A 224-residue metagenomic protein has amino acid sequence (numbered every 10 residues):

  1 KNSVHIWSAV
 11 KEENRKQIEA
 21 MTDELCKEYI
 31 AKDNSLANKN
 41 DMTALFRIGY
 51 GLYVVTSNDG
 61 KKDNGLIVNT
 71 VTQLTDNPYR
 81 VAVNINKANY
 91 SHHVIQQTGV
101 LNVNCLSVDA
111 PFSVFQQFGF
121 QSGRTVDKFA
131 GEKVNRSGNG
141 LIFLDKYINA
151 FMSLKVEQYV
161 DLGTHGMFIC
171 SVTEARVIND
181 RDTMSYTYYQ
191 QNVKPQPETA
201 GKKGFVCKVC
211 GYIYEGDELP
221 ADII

Functional and structural regions predicted by a protein language model:
K1-S35: FMN-binding flavodoxin-like domain, especially the glycine-rich phosphate-binding loop
V4, L106-S107, E218: Short loop/turn and capping residues at structural boundaries
T22, K203-V206: Secretory pathway export signals and precursors
A31-K203, Y214: Basic, polyanion-binding surface patches
C207-C210, I224: Short cysteine-rich clusters marking metal-coordination/redox-active sites
E218-I224: Short linker/helix segments within small regulatory modules
